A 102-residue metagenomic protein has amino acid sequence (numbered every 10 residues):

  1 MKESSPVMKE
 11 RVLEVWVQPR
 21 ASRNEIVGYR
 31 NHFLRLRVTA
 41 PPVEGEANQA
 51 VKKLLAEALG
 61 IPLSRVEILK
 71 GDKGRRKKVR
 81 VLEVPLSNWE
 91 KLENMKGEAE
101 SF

Functional and structural regions predicted by a protein language model:
M1-K52, I61-L63, E67-F102: Contiguous, often N-terminal, cationic amphipathic patches that form binding interfaces
A58: C-terminal catalytic core of tyrosine-transesterase DNA break-rejoin enzymes
